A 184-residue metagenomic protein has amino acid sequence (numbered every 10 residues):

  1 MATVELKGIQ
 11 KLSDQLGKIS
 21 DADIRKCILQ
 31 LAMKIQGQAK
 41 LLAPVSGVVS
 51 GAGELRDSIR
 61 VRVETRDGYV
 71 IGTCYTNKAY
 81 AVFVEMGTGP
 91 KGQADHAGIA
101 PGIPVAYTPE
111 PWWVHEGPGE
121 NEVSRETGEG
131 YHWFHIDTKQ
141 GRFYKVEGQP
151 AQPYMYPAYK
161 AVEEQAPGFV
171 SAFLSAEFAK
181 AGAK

Functional and structural regions predicted by a protein language model:
M1-F83, T88-K184: Short, Lys/Arg-rich flexible segments
